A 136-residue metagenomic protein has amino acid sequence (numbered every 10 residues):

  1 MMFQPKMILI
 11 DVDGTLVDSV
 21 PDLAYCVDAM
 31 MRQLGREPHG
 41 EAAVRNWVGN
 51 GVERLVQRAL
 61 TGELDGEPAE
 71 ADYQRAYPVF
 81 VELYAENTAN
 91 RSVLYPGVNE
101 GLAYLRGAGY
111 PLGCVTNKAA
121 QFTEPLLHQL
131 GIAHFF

Functional and structural regions predicted by a protein language model:
M2-N46, Q57: Active-site neighborhood of HAD-like aspartate-dependent phosphohydrolases
F3-Q4, E82-C114, A120-H128: Short, acidic loop-to-helix structural element flanking the phosphoryl-transfer center in phosphate-processing enzymes
I10-V12, F80, F136: Conserved hydrophobic/aromatic "anchor" residues that stabilize well-ordered secondary structure elements
V20, A24, R45-G49, Y77 (+2 more regions): Amphipathic, non-transmembrane alpha-helical scaffold segments
D22, G51-R54, E100, Q121-F122: Short alpha-helical
E37, I132-F135: Conserved H-loop
N50-E86, Y104: A metal-dependent, Asp-based hydrolase signature
